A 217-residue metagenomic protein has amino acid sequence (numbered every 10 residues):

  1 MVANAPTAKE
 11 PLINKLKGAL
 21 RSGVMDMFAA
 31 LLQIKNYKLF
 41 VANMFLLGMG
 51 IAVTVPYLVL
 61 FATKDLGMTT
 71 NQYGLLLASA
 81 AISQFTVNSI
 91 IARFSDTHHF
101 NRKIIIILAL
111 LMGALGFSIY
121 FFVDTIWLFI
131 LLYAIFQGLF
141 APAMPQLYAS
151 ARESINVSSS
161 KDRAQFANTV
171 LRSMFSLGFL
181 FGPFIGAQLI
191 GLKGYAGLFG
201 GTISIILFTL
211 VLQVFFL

Functional and structural regions predicted by a protein language model:
V24-A81: Helix-loop boundary and gating motifs at the non-cytosolic
F45, W127-A143: Hydrophobic core of transmembrane alpha-helices in multi-pass small-molecule transporters, especially MFS/SLC-type
L75-R93: Central cavity-lining transmembrane alpha-helices of secondary-active solute carriers, predominantly the Major
V87-F100, I190: Helix-to-loop junctions at the C-terminal end of transmembrane segments in multipass secondary transporters
I104-S118, I203: Structural signature of the two symmetry-related core transmembrane helices
G138-S173: Cytoplasmic helix-loop-helix junction between adjacent transmembrane helices in 12-TM secondary transporters
F181-Y195: Transmembrane alpha-helix termini and helix-breaking/packing motifs in multi-pass membrane transporters
L198-V214: Symmetry-related core transmembrane helices of the 12-TM Major Facilitator Superfamily/SLC fold
